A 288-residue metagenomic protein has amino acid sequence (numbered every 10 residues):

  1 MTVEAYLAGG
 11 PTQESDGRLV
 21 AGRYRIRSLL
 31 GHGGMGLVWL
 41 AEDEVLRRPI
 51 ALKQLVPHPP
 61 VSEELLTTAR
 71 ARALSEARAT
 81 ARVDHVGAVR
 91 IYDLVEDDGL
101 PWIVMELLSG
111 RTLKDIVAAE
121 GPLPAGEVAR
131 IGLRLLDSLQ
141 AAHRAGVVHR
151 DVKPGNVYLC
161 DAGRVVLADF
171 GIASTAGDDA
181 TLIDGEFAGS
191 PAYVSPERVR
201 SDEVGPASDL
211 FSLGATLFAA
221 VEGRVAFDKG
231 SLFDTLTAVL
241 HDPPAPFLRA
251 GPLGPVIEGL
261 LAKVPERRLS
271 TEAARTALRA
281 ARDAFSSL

Functional and structural regions predicted by a protein language model:
R27-G34, V38: Protein kinase glycine-rich loop
V56-R82: AlphaC helix of the eukaryotic protein kinase fold
L94: Activation-segment/catalytic-loop signature of the eukaryotic protein kinase fold
D98-T112, I116: Conserved short submotifs of the Hanks-type protein kinase catalytic core that shape the nucleotide-binding pocket
I131-G132: Activation segment signature within eukaryotic-like protein kinase domains
L135-V147: Protein kinase catalytic-loop region centered on the HRD/HxD motif
D209: Conserved catalytic-loop aspartate of Hanks-type protein kinases
